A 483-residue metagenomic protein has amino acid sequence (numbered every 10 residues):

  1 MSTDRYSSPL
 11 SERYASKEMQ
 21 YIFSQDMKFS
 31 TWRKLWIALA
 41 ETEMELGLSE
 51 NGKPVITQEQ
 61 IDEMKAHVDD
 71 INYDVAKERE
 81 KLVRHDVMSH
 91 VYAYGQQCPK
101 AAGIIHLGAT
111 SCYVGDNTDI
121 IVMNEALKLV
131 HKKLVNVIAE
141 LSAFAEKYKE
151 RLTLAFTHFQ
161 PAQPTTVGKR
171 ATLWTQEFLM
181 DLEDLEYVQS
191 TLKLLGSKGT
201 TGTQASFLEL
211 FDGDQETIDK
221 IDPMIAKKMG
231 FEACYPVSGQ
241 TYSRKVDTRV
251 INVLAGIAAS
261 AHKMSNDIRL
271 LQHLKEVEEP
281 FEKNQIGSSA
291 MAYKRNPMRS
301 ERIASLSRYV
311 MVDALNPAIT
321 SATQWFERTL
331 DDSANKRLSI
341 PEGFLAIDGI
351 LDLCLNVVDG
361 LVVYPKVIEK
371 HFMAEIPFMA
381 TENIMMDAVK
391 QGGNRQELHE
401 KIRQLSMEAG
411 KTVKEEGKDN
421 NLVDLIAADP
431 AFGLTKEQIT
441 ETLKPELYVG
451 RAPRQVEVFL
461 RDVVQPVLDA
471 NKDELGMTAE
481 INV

Functional and structural regions predicted by a protein language model:
S2-A205, F211-A226, G287-S288, M298-R302 (+3 more regions): A helix-coil-helix interface module used to build multimeric assemblies and to scaffold catalytic/cofactor sites
Q20-S24, V75-K77, Q285-S305, E327-E342 (+4 more regions): Short beta-alpha connecting loops at secondary-structure transitions that line or flank enzyme active sites
T31-L35, K294, E375-T381, K401-I402 (+1 more regions): Short acidic alpha-helix initiation/capping motifs at coil-to-helix transition points, especially at protein N-termini
N124-V135, S142, G168, T172-T175 (+7 more regions): Short amphipathic alpha-helical segments with heptad-repeat character
E146-G168, E278-K294, E327-A334, D359-M379: Glycine-rich cofactor-pocket loops
D181, E232, G239-S333, R337-L338: Glycine-rich anion/phosphate-binding loop at the beta-strand->alpha-helix junction
E278, K401-E408: Active/binding-pocket-proximal capping segment
Y309-R395, K401: Long, amphipathic alpha-helical stalk/connector segments used for oligomerization, subunit docking, or mechanical
